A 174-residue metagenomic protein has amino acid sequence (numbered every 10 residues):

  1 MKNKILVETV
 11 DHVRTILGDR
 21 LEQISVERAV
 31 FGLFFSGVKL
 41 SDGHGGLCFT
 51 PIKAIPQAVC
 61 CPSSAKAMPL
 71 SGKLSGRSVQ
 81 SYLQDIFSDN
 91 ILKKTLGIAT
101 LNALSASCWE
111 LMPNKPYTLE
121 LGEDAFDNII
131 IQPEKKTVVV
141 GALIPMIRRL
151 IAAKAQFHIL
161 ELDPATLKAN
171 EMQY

Functional and structural regions predicted by a protein language model:
M1-I144: Electropositive, gly/pro-rich neighborhoods at or near active sites that engage anionic ligands
P145-Y174: Histidine/lysine/aspartate-rich catalytic loop segments that bind and position anionic ligands
